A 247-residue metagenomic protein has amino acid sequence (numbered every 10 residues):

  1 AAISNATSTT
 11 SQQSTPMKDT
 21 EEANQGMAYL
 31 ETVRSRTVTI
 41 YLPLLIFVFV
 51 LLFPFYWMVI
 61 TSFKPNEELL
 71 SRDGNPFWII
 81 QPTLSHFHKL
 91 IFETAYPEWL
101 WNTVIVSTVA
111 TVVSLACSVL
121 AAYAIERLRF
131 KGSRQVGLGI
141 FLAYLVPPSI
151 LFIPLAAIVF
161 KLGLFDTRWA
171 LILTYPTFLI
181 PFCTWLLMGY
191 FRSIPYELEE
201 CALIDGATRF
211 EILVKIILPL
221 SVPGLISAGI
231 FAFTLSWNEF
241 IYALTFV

Functional and structural regions predicted by a protein language model:
A1-L45: Transmembrane alpha-helical segments of polytopic membrane transport and secretion proteins
L30-E31, R36-V247: A structural signal for multi-pass alpha-helical bundles of membrane permease subunits that mediate small-molecule
